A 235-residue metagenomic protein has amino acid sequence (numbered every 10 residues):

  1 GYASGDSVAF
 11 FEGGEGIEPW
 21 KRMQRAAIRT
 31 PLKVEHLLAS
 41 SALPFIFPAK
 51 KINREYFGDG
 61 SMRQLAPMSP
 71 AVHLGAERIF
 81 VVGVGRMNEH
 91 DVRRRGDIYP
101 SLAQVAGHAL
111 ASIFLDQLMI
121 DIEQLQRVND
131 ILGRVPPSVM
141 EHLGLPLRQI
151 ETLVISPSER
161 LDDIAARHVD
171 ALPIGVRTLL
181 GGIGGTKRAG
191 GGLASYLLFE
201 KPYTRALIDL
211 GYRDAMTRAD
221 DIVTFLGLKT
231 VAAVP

Functional and structural regions predicted by a protein language model:
G1-P235: Patatin-like phospholipase
